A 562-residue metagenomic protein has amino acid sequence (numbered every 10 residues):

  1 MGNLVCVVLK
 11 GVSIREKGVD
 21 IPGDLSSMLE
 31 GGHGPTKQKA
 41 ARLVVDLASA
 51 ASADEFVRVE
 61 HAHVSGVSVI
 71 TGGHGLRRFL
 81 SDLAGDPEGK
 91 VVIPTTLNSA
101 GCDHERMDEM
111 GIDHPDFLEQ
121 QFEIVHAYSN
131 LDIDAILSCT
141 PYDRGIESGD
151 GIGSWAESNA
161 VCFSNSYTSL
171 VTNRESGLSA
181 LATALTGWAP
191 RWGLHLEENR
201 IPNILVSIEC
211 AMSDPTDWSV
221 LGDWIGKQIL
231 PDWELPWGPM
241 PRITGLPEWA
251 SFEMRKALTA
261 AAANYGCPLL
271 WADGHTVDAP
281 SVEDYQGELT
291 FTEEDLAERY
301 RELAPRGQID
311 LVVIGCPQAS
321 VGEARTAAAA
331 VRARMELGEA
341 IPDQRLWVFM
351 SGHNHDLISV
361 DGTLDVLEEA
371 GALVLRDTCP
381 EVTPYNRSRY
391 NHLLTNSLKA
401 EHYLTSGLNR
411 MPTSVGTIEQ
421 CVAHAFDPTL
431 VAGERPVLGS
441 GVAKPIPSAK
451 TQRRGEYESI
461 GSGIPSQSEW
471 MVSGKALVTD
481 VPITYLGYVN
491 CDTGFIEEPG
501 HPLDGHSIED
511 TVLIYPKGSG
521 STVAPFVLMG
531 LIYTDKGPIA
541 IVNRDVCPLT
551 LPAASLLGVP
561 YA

Functional and structural regions predicted by a protein language model:
G2-K450, S519: Non-transmembrane, aqueous-exposed alpha-helical and coiled segments at domain scale
R332-L408, R453-V472, A476-A562: Feature captures the catalytic cores and cofactor-binding loops of soluble hydro-lyases/lyases that act on carboxylate
